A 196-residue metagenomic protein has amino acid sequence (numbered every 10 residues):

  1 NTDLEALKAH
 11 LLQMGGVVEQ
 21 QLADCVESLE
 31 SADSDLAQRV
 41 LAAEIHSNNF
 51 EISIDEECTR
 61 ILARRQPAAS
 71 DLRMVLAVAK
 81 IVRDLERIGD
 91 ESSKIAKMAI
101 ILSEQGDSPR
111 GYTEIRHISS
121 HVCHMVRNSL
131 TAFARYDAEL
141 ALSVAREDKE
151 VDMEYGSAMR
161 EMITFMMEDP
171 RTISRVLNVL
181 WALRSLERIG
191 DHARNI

Functional and structural regions predicted by a protein language model:
N1-I196: Cytosolic, long alpha-helical scaffolding segments
